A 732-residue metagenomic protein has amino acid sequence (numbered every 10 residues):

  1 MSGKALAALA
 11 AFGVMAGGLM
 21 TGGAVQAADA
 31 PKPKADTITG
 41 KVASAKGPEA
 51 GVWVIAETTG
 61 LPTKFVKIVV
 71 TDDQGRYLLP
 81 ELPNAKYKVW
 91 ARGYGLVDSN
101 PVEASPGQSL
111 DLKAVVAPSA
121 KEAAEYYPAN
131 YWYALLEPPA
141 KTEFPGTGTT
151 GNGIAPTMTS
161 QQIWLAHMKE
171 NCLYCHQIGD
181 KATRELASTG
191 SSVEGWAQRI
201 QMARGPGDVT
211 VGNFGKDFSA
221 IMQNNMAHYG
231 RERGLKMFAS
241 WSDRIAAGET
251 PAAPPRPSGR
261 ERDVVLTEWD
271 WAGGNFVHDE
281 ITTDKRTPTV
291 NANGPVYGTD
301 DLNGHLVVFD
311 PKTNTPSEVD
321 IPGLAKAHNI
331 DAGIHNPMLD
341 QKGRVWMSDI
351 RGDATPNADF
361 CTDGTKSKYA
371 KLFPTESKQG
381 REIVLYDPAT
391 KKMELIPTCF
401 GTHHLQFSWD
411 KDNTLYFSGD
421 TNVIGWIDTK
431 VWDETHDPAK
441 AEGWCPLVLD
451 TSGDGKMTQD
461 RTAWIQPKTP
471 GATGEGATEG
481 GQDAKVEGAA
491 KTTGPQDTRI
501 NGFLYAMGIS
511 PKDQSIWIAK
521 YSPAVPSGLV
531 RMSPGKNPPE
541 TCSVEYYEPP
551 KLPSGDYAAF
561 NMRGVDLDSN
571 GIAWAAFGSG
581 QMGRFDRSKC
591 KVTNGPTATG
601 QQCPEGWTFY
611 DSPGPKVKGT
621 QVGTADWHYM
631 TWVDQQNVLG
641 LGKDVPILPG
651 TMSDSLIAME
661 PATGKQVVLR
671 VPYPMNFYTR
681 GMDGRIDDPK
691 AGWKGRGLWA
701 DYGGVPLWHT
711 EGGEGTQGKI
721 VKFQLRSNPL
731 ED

Functional and structural regions predicted by a protein language model:
D36-I38, S44-G60, N84, Y133-G148: Short, ordered, surface-exposed loop/turn motifs in non-cytosolic proteins
E49, L78-K86, Y94: Short Pro-Gly-centered beta-turn/loop motif in secreted/extracellular proteins
T59-E81: Short, acidic Ser/Thr/Gly-rich low-complexity loop/linker segments typical of extracellular and cell-surface proteins
T59-K64, K86-G107: A short, solvent-exposed loop/turn motif at the edges and junctions of modular extracellular/periplasmic domains
M168-D180: The canonical Cys-X-X-Cys-His
A182-E185, G298, M347-K378, T421-V448 (+3 more regions): Short, conserved, GDST-rich strand-edge loop motifs in beta-rich repeat architectures
A272-A292, D331-K342, L405-D412, G471 (+6 more regions): Structural signature of eukaryotic scaffold interfaces centered on beta-propeller domains
G583-R584, M675-D732: Blade-level signature of beta-propeller repeat domains, shared across WD40, Kelch, NHL, RCC1 and BNR/Asp-box propellers
